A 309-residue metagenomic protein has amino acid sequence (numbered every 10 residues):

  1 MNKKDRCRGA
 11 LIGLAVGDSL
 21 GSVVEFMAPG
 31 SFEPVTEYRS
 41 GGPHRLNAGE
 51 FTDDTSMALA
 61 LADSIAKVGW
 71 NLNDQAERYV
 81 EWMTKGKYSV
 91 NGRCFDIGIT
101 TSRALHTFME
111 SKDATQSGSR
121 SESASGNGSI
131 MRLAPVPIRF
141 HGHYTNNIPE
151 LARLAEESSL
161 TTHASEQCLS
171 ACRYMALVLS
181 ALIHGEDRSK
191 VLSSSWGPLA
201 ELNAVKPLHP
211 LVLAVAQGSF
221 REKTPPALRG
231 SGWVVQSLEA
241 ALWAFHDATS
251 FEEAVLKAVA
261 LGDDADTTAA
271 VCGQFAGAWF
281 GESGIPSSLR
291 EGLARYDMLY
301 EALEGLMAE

Functional and structural regions predicted by a protein language model:
M1-E309: Structured, active/binding-site neighborhoods that engage oxygen-rich ligands
